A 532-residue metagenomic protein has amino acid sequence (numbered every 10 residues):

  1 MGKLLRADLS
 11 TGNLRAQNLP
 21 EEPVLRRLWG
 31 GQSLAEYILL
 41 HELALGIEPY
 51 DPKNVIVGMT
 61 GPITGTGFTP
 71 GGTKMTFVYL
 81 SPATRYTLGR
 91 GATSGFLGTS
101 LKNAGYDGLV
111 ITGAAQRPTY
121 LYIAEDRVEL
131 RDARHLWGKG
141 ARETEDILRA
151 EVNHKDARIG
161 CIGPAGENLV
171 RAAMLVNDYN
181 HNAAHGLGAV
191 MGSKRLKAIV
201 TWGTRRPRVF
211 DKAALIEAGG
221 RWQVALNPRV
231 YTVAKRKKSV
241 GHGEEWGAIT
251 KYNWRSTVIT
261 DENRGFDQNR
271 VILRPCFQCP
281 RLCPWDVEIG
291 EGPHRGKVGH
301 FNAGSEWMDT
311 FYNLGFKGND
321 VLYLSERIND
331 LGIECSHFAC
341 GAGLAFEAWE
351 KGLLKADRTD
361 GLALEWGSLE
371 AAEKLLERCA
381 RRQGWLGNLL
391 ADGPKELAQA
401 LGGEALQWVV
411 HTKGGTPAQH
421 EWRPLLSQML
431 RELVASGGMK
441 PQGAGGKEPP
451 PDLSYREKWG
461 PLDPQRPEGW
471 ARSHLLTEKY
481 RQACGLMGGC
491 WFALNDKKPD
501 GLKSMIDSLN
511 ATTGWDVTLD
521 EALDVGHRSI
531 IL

Functional and structural regions predicted by a protein language model:
M1-A184, G188-V209, I216-K235, H242-N253: Protein-protein interaction/assembly regions in multi-subunit complexes
V24, K74, R149-V152, D156-H185 (+1 more regions): Extended C-terminal regions of large enzymes
